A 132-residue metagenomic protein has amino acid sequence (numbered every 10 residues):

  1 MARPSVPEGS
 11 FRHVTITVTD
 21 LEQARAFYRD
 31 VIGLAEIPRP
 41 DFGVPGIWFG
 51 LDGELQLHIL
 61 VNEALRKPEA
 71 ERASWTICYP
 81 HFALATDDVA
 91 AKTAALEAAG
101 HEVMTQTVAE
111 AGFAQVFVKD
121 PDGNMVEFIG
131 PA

Functional and structural regions predicted by a protein language model:
M1-Q23, Y79-L84, A132: N-terminal beta-strand motif that seeds the catalytic metal site of vicinal oxygen chelate
A2-P7, T93-A132: Vicinal oxygen chelate
T17-Q56: Core segments of cupin and vicinal oxygen chelate
Q23-A26, D30, A90-A98, E102: Replace "anionic and nucleotidyl ligands
F42, V61-N62, I129-P131: Residue-level structural signal for beta-strand termini and adjacent loop
G43, C78, G112: Exposed loop/turn and edge beta-strand positions of beta-sandwich/beta-sheet ligand-binding modules
V44, L65-A70: A short, acidic/glycine-rich surface segment
H81-T93: Mid-chain, well-packed structural core segment of small domains
